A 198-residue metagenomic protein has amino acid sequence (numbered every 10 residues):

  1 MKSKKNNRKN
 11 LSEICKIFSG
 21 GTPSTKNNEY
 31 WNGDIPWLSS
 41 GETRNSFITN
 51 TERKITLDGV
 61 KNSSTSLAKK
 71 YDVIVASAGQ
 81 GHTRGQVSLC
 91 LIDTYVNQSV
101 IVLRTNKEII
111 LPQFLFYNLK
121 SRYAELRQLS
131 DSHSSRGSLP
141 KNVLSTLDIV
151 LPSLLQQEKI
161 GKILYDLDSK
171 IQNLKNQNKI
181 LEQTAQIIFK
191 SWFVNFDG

Functional and structural regions predicted by a protein language model:
M1-G21, T146-G198: Non-catalytic DNA-recognition/assembly elements of restriction-modification systems
R8-N28, G41-K70, V96: Sequence-specific dsDNA recognition surfaces
S24-N32, S130-D131: Short coil/turn segments at secondary-structure boundaries
V75-A76: A generic structural signal for residues embedded in beta-strands
G81-L89: Short, Lys/Arg- and Gly-enriched loop/turn segments at beta-strand edges
T94-I101, Q113, S132-G161: A short glycine-rich beta-alpha junction/loop motif
R104-L111: Ligand-binding loop in jelly-roll beta-barrel domains
P112-S121, D131: Glycine- and charge-enriched low-complexity intrinsically disordered segments
